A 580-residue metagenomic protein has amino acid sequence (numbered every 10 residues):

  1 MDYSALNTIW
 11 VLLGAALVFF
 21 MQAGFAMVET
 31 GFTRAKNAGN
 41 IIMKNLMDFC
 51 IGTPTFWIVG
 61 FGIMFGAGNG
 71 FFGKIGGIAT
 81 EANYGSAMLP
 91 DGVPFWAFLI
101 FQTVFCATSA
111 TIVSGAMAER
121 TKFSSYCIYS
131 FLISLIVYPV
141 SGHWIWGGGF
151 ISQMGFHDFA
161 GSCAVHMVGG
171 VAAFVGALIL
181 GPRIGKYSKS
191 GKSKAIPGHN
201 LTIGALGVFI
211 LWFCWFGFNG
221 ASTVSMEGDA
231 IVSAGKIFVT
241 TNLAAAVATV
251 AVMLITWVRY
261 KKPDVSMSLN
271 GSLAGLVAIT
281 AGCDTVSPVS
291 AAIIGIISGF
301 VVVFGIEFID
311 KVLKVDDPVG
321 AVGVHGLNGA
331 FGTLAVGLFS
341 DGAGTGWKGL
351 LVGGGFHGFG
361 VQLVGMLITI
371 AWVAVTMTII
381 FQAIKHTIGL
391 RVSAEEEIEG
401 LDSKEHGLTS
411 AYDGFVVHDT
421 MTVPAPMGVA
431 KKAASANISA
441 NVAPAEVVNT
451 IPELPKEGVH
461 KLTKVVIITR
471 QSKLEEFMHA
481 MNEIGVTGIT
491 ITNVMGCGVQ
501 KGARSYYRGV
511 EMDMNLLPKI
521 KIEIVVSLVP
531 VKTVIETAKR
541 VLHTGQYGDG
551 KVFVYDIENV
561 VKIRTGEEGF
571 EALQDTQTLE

Functional and structural regions predicted by a protein language model:
M1-E453: Glycine- and aromatic-enriched membrane alpha-helices
K404-S410, T422-E580: Positively charged, small/polar-rich N-terminal and surface patches that mediate targeting and assembly and bind
